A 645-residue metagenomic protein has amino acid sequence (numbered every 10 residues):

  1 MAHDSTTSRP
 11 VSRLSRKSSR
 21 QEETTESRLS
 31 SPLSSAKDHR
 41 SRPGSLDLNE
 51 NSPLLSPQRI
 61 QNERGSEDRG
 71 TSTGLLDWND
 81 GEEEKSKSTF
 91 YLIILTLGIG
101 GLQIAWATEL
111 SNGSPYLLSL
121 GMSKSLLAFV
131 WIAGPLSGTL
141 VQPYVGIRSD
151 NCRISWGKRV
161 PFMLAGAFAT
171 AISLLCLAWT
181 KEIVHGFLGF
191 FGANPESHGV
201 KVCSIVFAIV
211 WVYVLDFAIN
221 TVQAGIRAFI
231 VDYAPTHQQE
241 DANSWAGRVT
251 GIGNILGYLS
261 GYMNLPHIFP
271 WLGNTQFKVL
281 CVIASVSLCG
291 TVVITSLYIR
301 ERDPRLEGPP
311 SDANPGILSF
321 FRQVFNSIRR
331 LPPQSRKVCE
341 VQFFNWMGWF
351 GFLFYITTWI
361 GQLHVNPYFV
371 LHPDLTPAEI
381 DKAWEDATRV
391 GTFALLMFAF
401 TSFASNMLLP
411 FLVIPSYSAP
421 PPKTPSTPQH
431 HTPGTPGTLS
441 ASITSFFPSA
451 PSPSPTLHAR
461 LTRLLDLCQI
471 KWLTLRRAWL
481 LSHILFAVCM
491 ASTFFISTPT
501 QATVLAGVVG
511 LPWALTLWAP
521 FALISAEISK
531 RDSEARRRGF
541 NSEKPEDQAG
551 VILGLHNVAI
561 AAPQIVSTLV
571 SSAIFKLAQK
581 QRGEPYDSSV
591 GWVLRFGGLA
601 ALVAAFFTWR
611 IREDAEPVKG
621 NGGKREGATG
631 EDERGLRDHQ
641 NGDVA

Functional and structural regions predicted by a protein language model:
M1-S86, P195-I209, I219-R227, A234-G351 (+5 more regions): Intracellular loop-helix junctions on the cytosolic face of multi-pass helical membrane proteins
G65-G70, L76-S119, Y213-V214, L331-I356 (+1 more regions): Pair of pore-lining "gating" transmembrane helices in MFS-fold secondary transporters
T89, I93-I94, Y116, S123-A133 (+8 more regions): Loop-to-transmembrane helix entry
G100, G166-G225, C489-S492, T500-L523: Hydrophobic core of transmembrane alpha-helices in multi-pass small-molecule transporters, especially MFS/SLC-type
A133-Q142, A169-T170, E240-N274, A284-L288 (+2 more regions): Glycine-rich segments within core transmembrane alpha-helices of 12-TM secondary carriers
G146-N151, A178, V184, G253-T275 (+3 more regions): Transmembrane alpha-helix termini and helix-breaking/packing motifs in multi-pass membrane transporters
W156-M163, W245, L265-V286, D381-V390 (+3 more regions): A membrane-interface helix-boundary motif in multi-pass transporters
K423-L461, L465, I470-P520: C-terminal transmembrane helical hairpin of 12-TM major facilitator-type secondary transporters
